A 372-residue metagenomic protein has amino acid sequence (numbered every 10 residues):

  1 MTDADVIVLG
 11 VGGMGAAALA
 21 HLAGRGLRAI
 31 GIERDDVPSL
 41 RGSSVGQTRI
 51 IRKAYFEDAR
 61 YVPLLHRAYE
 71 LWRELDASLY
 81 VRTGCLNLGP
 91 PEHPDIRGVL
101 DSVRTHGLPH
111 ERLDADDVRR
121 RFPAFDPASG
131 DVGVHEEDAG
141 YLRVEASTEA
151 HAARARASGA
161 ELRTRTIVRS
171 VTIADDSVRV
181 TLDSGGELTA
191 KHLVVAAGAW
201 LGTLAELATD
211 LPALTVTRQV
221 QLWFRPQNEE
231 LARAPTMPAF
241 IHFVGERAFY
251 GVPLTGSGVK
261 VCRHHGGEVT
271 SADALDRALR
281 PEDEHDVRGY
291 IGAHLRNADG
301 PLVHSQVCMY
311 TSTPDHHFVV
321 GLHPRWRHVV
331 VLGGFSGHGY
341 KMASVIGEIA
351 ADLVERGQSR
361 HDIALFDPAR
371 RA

Functional and structural regions predicted by a protein language model:
T2-A4, D183-H192: Core beta-strand elements of the Rossmann-like FAD/NAD(P) dinucleotide-binding domain in flavoenzyme oxidoreductases
T2-G12: Beta1/beta-strand and adjacent pyrophosphate-binding region of the FAD-binding site in flavoprotein oxidoreductases
A20-G24, S78-V81, A199-H328: Active-site substrate-recognition segment that forms the wall of the catalytic cavity or substrate channel
A23-S44: Glycine-rich FAD pyrophosphate-binding loop
T48-R121, F249: Dinucleotide-binding Rossmann-like beta1-alpha1 core, especially the glycine-rich loop that anchors the ADP
E92-T164, S170-D176: Flavin (FAD/FMN) cofactor-binding and adjacent substrate-gating region of FAD-dependent oxidoreductase domains
D116-R120, Y141, V216, P281-S359 (+1 more regions): Flavin (FAD/FMN) cofactor-binding core of flavoprotein oxidoreductases
R169-L188: Conserved beta-strand-loop-beta-strand element in the redox core of flavoprotein oxidoreductases
